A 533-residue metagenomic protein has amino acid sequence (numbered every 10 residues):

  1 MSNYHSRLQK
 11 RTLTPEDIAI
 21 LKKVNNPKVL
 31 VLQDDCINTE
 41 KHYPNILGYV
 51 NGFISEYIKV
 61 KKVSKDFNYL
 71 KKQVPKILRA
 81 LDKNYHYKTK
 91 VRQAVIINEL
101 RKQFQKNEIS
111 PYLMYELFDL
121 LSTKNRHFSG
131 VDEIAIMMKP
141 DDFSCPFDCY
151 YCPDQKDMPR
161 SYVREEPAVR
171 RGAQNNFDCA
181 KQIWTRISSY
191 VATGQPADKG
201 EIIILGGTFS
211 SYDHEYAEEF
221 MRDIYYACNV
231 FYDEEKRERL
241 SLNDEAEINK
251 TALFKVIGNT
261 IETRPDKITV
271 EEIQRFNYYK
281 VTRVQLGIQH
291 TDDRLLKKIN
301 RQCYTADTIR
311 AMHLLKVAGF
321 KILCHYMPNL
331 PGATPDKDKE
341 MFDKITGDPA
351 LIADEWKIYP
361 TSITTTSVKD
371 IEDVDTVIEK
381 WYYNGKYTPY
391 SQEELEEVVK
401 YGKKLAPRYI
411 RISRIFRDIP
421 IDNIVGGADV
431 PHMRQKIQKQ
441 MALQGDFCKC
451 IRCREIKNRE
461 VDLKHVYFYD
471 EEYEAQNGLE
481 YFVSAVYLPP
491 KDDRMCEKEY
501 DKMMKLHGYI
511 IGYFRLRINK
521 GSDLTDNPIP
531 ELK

Functional and structural regions predicted by a protein language model:
S2-V169, A173-Q182, R186-R237, R408: Flexible, acidic/Gly-rich N-terminal and inter-domain linker regions that tether and position cofactor-handling modules
R101-V131, Y225, R239, N249 (+4 more regions): Flexible inter-domain linker/hinge segments
A135-M137, Y151, I203, T260 (+5 more regions): Structured core elements
M138-D142, K156, G206-F209, T263-K267 (+6 more regions): Short, flexible loop/turn elements at secondary-structure junctions
R164-Q182, I202, G206-Y226, F231-L323 (+3 more regions): Conserved non-cysteine loop/helix-boundary elements of the Radical SAM core domain that shape
A192-D198, K316, D523-N527: Short glycine/proline-enriched loop/turn "hinge" motifs that connect secondary-structure elements and lie
P360-I410, R417-V461: Radical SAM enzyme [4Fe-4S]-AdoMet core and its adjacent flexible, acidic and glycine-rich loops/tails across
R459-L532: A conserved beta-strand-loop-helix scaffold within acyl/acetyltransferase catalytic domains
